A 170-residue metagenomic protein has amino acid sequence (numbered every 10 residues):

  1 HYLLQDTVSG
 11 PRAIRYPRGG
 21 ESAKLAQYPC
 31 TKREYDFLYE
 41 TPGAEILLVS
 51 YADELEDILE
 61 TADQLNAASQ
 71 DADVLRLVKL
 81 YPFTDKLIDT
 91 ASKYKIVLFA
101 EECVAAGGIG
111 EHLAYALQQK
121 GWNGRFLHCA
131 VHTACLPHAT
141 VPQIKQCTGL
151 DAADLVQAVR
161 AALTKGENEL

Functional and structural regions predicted by a protein language model:
L4-L170: Thiamine diphosphate
